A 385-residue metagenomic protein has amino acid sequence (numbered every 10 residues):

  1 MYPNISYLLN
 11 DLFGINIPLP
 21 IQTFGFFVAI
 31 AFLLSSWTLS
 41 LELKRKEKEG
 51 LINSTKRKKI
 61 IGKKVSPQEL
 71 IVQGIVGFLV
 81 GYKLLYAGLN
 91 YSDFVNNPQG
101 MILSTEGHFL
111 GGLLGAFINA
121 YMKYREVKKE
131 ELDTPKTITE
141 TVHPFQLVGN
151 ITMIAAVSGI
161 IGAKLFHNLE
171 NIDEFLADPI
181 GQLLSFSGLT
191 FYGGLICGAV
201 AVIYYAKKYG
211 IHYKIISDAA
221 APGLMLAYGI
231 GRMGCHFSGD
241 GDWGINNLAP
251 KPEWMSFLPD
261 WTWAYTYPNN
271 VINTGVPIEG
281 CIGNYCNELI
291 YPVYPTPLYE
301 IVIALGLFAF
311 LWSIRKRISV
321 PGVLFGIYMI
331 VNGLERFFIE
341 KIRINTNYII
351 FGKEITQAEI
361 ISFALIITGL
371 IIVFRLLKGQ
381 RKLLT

Functional and structural regions predicted by a protein language model:
M1-T385: Hydrophobic, membrane-interfacing alpha helices
